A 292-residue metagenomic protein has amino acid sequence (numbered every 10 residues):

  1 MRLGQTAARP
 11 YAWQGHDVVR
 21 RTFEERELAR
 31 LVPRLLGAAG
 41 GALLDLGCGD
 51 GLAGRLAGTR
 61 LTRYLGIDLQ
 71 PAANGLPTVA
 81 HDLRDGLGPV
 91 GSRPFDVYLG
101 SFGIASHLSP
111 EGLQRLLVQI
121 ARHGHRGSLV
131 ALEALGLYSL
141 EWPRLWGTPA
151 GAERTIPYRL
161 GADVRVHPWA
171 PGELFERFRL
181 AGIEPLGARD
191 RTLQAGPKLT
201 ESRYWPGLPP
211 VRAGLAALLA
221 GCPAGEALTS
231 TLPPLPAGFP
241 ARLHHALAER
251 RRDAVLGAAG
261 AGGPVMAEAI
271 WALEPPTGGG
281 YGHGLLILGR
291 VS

Functional and structural regions predicted by a protein language model:
M1-G37: Conserved class I S-adenosyl-L-methionine
G40-G49: Conserved class I S-adenosyl-L-methionine
D50-G86: Class I SAM-dependent methyltransferase SAM/SAH-binding core
P89-Y98: A short acidic, Gly/Pro-enriched loop at the edge of an enzyme's catalytic core that lines a small-molecule cofactor
Q114-L129: A short glycine-rich, Lys/Arg-flanked "PGG" loop and its adjoining helix->strand segment in the class I
L129-R154: Conserved class I S-adenosyl-L-methionine
D163-I183: Short alpha-helix
G182-A224, S230, R242: Conserved catalytic loop of SAM-dependent methyltransferase domains
